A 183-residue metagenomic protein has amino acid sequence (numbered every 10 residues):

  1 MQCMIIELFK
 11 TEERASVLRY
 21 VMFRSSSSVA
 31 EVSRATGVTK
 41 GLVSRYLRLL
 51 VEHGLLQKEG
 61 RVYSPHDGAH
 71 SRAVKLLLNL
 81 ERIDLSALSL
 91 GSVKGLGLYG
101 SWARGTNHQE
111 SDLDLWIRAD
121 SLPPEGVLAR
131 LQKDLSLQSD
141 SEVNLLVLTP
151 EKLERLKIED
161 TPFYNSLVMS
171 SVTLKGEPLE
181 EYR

Functional and structural regions predicted by a protein language model:
M1-G95, A103-E110, D120-R183: Catalytic core of pol beta-like nucleotidyltransferases
L115-R118: Short beta-strand->loop micro-motif that forms the acidic, two-metal-ion catalytic signature in nucleotide-processing
